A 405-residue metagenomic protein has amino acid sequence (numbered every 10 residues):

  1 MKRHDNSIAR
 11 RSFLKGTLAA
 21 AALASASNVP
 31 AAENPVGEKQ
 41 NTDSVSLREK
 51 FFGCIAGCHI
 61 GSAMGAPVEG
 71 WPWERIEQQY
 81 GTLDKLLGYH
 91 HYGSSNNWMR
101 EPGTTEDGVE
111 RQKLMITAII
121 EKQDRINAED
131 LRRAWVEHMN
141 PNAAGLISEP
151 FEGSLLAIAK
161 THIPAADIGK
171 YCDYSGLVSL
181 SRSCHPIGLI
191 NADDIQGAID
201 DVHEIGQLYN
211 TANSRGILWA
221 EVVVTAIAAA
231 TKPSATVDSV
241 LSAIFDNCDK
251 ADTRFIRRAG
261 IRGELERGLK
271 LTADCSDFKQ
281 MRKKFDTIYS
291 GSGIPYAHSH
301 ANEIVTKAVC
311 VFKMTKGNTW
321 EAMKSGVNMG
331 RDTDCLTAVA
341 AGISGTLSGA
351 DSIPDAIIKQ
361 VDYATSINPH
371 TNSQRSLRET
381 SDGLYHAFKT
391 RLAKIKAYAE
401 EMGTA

Functional and structural regions predicted by a protein language model:
M1-A9, A19-S25, N34-P35: N-terminal secretory signal peptides
S27-R48: C-terminal segment of N-terminal export signals and the immediately downstream linker at the start of the mature
S44-I60, M64-D107: An N-terminal structural lobe/cap that precedes and organizes the functional/catalytic core across diverse proteins
L47, F51-F52, L114, L131 (+12 more regions): Mature, well-folded catalytic/scaffold domains that follow N-terminal targeting or propeptide regions
C58, M115-V223: Gly/Ser-rich oxyanion-binding loop with an adjacent helix/lid that shapes the negatively charged ligand pocket
I60, W71-G81, K307-E379: Catalytic phosphate/nucleotide-handling subdomain of diverse soluble enzymes
D167-D173, L189-N191, Q207-T211, V224-G330: Accessory "access/gating" subregions that flank catalytic or transport cores
R267, L271-K284, I294-H298, M323 (+1 more regions): Acidic, carboxylate-rich catalytic segments that either coordinate divalent cations
